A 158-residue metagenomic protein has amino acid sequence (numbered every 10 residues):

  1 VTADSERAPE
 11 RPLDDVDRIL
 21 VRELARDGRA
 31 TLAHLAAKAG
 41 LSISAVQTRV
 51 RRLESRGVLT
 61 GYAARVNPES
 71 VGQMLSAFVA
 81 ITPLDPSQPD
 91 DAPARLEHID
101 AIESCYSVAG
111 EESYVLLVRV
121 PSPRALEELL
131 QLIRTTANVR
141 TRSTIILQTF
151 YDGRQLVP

Functional and structural regions predicted by a protein language model:
V1-P158: A compositional/biophysical signature of low hydrophobicity enriched in polar/charged and small residues
